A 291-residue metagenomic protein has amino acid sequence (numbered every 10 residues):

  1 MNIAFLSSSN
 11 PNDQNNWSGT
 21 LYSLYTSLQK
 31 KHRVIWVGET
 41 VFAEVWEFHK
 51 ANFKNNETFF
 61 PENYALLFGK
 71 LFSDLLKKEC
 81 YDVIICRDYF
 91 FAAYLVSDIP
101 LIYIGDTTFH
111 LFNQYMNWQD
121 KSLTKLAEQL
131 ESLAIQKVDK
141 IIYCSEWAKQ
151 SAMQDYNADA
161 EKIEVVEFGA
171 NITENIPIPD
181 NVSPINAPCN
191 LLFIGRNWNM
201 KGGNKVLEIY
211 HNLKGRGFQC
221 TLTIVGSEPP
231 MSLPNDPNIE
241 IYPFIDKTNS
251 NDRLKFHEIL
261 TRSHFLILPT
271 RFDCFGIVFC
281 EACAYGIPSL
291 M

Functional and structural regions predicted by a protein language model:
L95-Y115, K121: Active-site proximal beta-strand in glycosyltransferases
D120-I141: Membrane-proximal helix-turn-helix segments that form the acceptor-binding/catalytic region of lipid-linked
W147, G169: Carbohydrate-associated surface elements
P179-K201, V206-N212, L222-T223: Conserved donor-binding/catalytic core segment of Leloir-type glycosyltransferases
E228-F265: Nucleotide-activated donor-binding/catalytic signature segment of Leloir-type glycosyltransferases, i.e., the conserved
F256, G276-F279: Short glycine/serine-rich donor-binding loops of glycosyltransferases
R271: Aromatic "clamp/platform" in nucleotide-sugar-dependent glycosyltransferases that forms part of the donor/acceptor
P288-M291: Short hydrophobic beta-strand element within catalytic cores of glycosyltransferases and related nucleotide-activated
